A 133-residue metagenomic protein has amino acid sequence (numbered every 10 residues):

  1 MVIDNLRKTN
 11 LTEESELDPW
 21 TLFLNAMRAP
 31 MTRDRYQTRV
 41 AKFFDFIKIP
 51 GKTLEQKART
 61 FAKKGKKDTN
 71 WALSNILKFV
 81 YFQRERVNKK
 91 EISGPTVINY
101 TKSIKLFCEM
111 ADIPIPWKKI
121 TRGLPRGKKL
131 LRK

Functional and structural regions predicted by a protein language model:
M1-T12: Acidic, low-complexity proline/glycine-rich segments
N5, L17-M31, V40-R132: N-terminal core-binding DNA-recognition domain of tyrosine recombinases/integrases
